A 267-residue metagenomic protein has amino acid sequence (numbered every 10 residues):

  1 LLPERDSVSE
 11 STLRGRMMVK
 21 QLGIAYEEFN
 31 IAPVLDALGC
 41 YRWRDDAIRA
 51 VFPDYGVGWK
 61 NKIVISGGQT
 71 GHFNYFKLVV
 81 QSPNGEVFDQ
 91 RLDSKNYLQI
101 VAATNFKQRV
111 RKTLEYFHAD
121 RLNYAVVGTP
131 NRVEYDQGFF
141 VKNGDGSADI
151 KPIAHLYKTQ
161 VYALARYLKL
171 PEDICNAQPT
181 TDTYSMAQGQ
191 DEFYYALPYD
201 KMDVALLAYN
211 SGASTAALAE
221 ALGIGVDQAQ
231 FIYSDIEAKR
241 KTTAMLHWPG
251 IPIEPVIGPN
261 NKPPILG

Functional and structural regions predicted by a protein language model:
L1-R5: Short, proline-centered helix/strand-breaking motifs
D6, M17-V34, L38-K107, T113-A125 (+1 more regions): ATP/NTP-dependent adenylation/nucleotidyl-transfer catalytic domains that generate, transfer, or process NMP-activated
S9-L13: Conserved strand-to-helix beginnings and helix N-cap segments that scaffold or border functional pockets
